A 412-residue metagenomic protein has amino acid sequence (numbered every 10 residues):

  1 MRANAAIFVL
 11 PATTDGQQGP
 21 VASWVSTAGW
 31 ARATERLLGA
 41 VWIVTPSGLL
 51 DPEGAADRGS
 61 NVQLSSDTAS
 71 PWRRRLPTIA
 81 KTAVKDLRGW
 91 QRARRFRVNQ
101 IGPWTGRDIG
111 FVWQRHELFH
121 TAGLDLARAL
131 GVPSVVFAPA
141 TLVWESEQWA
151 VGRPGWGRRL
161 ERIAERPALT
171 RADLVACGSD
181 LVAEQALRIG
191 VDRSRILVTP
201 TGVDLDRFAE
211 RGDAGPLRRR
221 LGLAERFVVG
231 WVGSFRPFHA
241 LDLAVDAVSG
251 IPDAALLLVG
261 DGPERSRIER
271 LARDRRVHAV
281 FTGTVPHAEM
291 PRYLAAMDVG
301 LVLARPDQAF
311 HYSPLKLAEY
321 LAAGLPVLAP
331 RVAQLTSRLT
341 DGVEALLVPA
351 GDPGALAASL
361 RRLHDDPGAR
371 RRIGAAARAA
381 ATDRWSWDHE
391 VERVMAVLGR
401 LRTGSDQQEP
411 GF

Functional and structural regions predicted by a protein language model:
M1-L64, S249, V332, G411-F412: N-terminal subdomain of nucleotide-sugar transferases
N99-G102, T121, L142, G155-V175: Membrane-proximal helix-turn-helix segments that form the acceptor-binding/catalytic region of lipid-linked
Q114-F119, A138: Short His-centered aromatic/hydrophobic patch
L181, G202: Carbohydrate-associated surface elements
L223-S249, L257: Conserved donor-binding/catalytic core segment of Leloir-type glycosyltransferases
H239, P286-A295, G300-E319, A329-S337: Nucleotide-sugar-dependent
A254, S266-L294: Nucleotide-activated donor-binding/catalytic signature segment of Leloir-type glycosyltransferases, i.e., the conserved
D341-G342, L346-P353, R362-G368: Conserved acidic donor-binding segment of nucleotide-sugar-dependent glycosyltransferases
